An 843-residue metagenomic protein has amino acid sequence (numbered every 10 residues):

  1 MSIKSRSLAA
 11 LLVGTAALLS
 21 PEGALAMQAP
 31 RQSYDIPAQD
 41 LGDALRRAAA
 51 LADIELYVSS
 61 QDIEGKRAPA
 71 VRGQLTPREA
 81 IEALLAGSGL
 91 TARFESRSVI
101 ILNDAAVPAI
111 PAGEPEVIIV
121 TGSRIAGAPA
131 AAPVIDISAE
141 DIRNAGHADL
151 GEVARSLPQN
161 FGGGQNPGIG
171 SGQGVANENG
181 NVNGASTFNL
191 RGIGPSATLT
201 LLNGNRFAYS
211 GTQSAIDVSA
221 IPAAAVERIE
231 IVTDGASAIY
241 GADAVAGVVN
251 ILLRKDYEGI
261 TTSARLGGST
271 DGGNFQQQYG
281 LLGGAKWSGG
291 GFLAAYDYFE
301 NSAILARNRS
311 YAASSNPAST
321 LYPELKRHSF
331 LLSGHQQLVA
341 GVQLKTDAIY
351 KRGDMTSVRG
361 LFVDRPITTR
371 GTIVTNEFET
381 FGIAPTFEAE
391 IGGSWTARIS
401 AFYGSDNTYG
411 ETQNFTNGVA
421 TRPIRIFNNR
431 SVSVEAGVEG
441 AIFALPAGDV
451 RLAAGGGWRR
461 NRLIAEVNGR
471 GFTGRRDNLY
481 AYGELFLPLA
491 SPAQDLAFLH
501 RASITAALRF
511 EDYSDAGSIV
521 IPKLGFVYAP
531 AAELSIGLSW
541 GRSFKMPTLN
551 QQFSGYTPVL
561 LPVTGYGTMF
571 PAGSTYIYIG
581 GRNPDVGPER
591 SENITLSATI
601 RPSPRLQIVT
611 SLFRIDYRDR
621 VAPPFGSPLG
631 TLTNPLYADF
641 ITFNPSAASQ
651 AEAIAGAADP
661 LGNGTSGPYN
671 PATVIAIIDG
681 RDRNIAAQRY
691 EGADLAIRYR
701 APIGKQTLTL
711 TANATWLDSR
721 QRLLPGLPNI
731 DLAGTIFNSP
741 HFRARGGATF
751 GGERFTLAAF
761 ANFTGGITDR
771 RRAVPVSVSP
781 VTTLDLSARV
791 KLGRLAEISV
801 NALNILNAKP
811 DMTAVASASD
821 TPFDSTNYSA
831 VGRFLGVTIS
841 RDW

Functional and structural regions predicted by a protein language model:
L45-A52, N103-N144, G151: Short, acidic, small-residue-rich periplasmic hinge/interaction motif at the N-terminus of Gram-negative outer-membrane
I100, R155-N205: Extracytoplasmic beta-strand/coil segments of soluble accessory domains associated with Gram-negative outer-membrane
I100, V153-L157, S186-N189, D217-S219 (+2 more regions): N-terminal periplasmic accessory domains that precede and gate Gram-negative outer-membrane beta-barrel machines
N205-T233: Short acidic/polar hinge/loop motifs at secondary-structure boundaries that mediate gating or recognition
D256-G259, S288-G289, L338-V342, E390-T396 (+8 more regions): Short loop/turn motifs that connect adjacent beta-strands in outer-membrane beta-barrel proteins
E258-T261, D271-P385, A389-T396, A401-Y403 (+2 more regions): Transmembrane beta-barrel wall of Gram-negative outer-membrane proteins
Q607, D616-R618, D718, F763-T768 (+1 more regions): C-terminal beta-signal and adjacent terminal beta-strands/loops of Gram-negative outer-membrane beta-barrel proteins
L710-K791, L806: C-terminal beta-barrel architecture of Gram-negative outer-membrane proteins
